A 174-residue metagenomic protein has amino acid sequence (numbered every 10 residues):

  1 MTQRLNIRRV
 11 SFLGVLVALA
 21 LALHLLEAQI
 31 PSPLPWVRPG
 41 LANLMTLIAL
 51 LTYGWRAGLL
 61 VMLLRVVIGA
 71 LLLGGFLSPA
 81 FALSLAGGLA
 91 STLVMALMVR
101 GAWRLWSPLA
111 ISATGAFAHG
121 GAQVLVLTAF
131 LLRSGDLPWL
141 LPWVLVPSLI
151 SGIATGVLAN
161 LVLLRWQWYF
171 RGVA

Functional and structural regions predicted by a protein language model:
T2-A49: Hydrophobic transmembrane alpha-helices
T2-R9, W36-V37, L73, G101-L105 (+1 more regions): Helix-boundary and loop/linker segments of multi-pass membrane transporters
V10-V15, L44, I48, R56-L63 (+3 more regions): Hydrophobic alpha-helical transmembrane segments
L16-L23, L50, V61, R65 (+7 more regions): Alpha-helical transmembrane segments in multi-pass membrane proteins
L23-P39, L64-M95, L131, D136 (+1 more regions): Interfacial aromatic-anchored transmembrane helix boundaries in multi-pass membrane proteins
Q29, T52, A102-L105: Helix-loop interface residues and adjacent transmembrane-helix termini in multi-pass membrane transporters, primarily
L41-R56, V94-V99: Generic transmembrane alpha-helix motif of multi-pass integral membrane proteins
F76-S78, A82, L97, G101-A174: Membrane-embedded alpha-helical hairpins and interfacial helices in multi-pass inner-membrane proteins
